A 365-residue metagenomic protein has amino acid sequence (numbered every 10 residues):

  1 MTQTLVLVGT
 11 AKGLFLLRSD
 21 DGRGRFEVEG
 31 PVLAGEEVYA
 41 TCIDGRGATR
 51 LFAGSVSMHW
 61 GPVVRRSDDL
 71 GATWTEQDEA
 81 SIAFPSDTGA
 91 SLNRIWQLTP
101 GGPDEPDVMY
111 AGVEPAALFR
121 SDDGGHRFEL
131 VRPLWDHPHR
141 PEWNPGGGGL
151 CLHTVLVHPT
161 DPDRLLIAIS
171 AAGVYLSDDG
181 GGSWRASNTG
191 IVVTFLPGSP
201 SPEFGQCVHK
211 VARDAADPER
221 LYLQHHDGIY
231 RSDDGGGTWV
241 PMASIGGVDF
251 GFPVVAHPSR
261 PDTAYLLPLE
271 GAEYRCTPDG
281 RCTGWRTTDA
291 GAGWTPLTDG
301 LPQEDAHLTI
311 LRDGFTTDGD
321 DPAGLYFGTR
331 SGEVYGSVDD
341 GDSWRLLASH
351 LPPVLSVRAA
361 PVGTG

Functional and structural regions predicted by a protein language model:
M1-G365: Extracellular glycan-interacting surfaces
